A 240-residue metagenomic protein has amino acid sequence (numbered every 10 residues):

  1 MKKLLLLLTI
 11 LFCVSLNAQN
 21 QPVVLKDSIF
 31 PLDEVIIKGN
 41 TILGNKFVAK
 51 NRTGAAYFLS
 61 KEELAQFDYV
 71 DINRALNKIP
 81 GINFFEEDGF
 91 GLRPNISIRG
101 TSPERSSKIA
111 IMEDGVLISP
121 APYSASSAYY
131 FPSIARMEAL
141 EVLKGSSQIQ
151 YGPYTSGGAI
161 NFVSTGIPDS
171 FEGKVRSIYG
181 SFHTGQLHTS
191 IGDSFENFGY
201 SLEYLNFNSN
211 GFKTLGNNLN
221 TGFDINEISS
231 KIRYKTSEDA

Functional and structural regions predicted by a protein language model:
M1-P22, L32: Bacterial Sec-dependent N-terminal signal peptides
E34-F67, L92-N95: N-terminal periplasmic "start-of-domain" segments of outer-membrane beta-barrel proteins
N40, G145, V163, R176-F182 (+1 more regions): Outer-membrane beta-barrel pore domains and translocons
N73-V116, P120: Extracytoplasmic beta-strand/coil segments of soluble accessory domains associated with Gram-negative outer-membrane
L76, A139-E141, I160: Non-catalytic regulatory/gating segments with a bias toward low-complexity or hydrophobic composition
V116-K144: Short acidic/polar hinge/loop motifs at secondary-structure boundaries that mediate gating or recognition
S133, Y154-S156, I178, H183-L187 (+1 more regions): Residues that define the transmembrane beta-barrel architecture of outer-membrane proteins
N161, P168-S170, I178, S190-A240: Periplasmic-side early beta-strands and strand-to-turn transitions of outer-membrane beta-barrels
